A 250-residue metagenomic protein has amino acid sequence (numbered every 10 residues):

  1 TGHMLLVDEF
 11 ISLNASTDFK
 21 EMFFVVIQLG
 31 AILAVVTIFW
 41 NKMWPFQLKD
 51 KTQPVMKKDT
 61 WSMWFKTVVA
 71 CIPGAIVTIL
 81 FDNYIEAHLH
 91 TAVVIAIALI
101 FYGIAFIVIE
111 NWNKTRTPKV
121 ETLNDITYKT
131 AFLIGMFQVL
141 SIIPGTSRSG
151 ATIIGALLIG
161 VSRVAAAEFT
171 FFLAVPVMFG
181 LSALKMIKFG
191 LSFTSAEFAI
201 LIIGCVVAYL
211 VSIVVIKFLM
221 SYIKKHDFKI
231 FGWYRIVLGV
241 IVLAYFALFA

Functional and structural regions predicted by a protein language model:
T1-A250: Multi-pass membrane proteins that catalyze or facilitate reactions on polyprenyl-/lipid-phosphate substrates and their
